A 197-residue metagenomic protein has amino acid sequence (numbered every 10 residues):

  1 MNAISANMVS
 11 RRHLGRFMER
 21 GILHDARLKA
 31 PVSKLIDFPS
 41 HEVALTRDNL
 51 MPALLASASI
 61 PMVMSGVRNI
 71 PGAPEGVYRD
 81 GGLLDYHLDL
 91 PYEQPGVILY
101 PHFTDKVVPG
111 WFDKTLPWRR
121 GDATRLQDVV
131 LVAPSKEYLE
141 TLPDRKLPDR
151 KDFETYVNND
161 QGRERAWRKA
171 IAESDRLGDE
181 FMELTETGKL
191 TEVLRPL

Functional and structural regions predicted by a protein language model:
M1-L197: Patatin-like phospholipase
